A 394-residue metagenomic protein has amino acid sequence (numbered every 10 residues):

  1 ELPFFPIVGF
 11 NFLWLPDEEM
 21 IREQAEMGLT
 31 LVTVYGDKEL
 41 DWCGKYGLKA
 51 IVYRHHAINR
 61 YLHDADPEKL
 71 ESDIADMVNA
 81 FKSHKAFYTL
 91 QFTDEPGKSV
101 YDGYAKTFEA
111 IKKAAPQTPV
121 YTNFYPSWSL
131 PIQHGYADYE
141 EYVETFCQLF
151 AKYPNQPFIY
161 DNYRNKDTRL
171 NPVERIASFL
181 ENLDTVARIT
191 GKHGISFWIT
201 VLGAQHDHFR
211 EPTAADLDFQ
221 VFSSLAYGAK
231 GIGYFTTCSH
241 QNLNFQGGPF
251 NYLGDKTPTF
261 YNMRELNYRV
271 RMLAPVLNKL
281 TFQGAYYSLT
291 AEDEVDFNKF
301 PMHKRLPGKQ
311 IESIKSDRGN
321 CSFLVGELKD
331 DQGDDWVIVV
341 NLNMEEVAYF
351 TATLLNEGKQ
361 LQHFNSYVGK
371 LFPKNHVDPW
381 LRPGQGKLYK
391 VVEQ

Functional and structural regions predicted by a protein language model:
E1-K359, H363-Q394: Glycan-processing catalytic domains of CAZymes
